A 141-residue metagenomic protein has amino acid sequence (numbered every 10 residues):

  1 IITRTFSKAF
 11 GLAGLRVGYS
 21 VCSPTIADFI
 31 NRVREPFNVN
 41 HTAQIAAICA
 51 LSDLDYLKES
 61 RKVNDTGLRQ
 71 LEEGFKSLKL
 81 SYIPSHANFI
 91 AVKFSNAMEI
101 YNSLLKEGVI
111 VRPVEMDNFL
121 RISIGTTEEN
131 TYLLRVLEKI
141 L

Functional and structural regions predicted by a protein language model:
I1-F75, L80-S81: PLP-dependent aminotransferase class I/II
T3, R112, I122: Hydrophobic residues at beta-strand termini and immediately following loops that shape nucleotide-binding pockets
L15, H86-N88, N118-L120: Short amphipathic alpha-helical segments
P36, I110-V111: Short beta-strand/turn micro-motifs at beta-sheet edges
N64-D65, R69-E107, I124: Conserved PLP-binding catalytic core of the aspartate aminotransferase-like
I83-S85, R112-E115: Short beta-strands and strand-loop turn motifs
S103-E107, E115-L141: PLP-dependent enzyme catalytic core of the Aspartate aminotransferase-like
